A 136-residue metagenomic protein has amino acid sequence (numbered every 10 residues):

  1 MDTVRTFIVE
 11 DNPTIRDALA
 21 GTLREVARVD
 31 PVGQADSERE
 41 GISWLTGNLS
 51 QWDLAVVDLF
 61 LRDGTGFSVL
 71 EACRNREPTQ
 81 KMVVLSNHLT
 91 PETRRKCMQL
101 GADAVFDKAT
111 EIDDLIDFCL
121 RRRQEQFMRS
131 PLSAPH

Functional and structural regions predicted by a protein language model:
E10: Conserved acidic carboxylate
P13-G33: Two-component/phosphorelay signaling modules centered on CheY-like receiver
Q34-L54: Acidic, metal-coordinating helix/loop segments flanking the phosphotransfer/catalytic sites of two-component signaling
S37, T65-S68: Acidic catalytic/metal-coordinating carboxylates
D58-L59, S86: Active-site residues of response regulator receiver
F67-P78: Short amphipathic alpha-helix used as the core "switch/output" element in two-component signaling
L89-F106, T110: Alpha4 helix (beta4-alpha4-beta5 surface) of REC/receiver domains from two-component response regulators
E92, T110-L120, P131: C-terminal output helix
